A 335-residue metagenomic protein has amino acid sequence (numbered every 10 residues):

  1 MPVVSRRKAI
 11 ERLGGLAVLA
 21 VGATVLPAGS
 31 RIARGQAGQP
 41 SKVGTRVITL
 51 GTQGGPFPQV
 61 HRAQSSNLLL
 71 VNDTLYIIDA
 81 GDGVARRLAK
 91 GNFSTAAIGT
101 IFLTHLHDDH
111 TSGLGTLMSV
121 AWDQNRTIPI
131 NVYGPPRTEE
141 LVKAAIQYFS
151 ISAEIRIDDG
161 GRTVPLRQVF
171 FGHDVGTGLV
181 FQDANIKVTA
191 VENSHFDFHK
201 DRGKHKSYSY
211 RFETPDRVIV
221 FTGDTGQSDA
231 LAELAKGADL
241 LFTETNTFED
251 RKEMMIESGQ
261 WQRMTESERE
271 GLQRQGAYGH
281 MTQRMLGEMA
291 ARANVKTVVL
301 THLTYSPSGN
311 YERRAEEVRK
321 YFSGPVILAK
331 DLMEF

Functional and structural regions predicted by a protein language model:
P2-R6, I10-V220, E233, E312-F335: Binuclear metal-dependent hydrolase catalytic cores
H205-S209, D216-V218, G226-K330: Cap/insert and terminal regions of metallo-dependent hydrolase folds
G223: Switch II (G3) loop of P-loop NTPases
